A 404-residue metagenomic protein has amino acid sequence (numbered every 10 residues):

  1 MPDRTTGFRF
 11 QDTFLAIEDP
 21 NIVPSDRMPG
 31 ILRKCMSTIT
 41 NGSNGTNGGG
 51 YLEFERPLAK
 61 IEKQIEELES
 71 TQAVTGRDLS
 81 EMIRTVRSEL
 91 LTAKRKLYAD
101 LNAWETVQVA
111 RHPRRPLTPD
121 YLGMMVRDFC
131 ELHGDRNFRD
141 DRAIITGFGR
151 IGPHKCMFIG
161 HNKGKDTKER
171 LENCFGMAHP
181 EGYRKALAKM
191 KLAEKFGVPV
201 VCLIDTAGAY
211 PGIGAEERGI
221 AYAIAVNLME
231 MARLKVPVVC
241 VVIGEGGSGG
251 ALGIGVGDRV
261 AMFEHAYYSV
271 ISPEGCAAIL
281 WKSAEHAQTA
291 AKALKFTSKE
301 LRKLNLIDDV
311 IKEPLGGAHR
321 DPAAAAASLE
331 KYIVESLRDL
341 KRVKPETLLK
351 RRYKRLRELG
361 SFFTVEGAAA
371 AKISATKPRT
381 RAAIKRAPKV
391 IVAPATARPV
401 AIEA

Functional and structural regions predicted by a protein language model:
D3, D12, D19-N21, D26: Intrinsic-disorder-associated, low-complexity terminal segments enriched in Asp/Asn/His/Tyr and depleted of Lys/Arg
F8-F10, F14: Aromatic (phenylalanine/tyrosine) cluster motif
I31-K155, A323-A404: Intrinsically disordered, low-complexity segments enriched in small/flexible residues
E53, N137-R139, G147-R150, K191 (+3 more regions): Replace "in large, NTP-powered and nucleic-acid-processing enzymes" with "in large, NTP-powered factors and other
I61, N102, F158, D205 (+3 more regions): Terminal peptide-recognition signature
A99, D128, F138-D140, T146 (+2 more regions): Glycine-rich beta-alpha loop segments
P116-T118, D166-K168, Y210-G212: Short active-site-adjacent helix-start/loop capping segments
I204-V334, R338, R342: Conserved catalytic cores of soluble enzyme domains, especially glycine-rich substrate-binding beta-alpha loops
